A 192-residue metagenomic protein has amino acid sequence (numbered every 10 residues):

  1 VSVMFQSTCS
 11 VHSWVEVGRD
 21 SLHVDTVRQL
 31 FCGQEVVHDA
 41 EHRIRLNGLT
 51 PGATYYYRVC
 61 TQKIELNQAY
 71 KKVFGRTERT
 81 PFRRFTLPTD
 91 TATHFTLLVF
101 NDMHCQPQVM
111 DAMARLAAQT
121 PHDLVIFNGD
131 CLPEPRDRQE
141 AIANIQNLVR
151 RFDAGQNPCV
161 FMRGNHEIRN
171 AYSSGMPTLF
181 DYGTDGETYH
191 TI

Functional and structural regions predicted by a protein language model:
V1-V99, H104, A118-P121, G155-Q156: Acidic, histidine-bearing metal-coordination/catalytic regions of metal-dependent phosphoesterases
T26-R28, V109-M110, L179-Y182: A short, polar/proline- and glycine-enriched secondary-structure boundary/capping micro-motif
H42, A118-P135: Active-site metal-binding motif and surrounding structural segment of the metallo-beta-lactamase
V59-R84, A143-I192: Extended active-site neighborhood of metal-dependent phosphoesterases/phosphodiesterases
L98-N101, L124-D130, C159-N165: Active-site neighborhood of phospho(di)ester-bond hydrolases with catalytic His/Asp-centered motifs
C105-M110, P133-R136, R163-Y172: Active-site environment of divalent metal-dependent phosphoester hydrolases
M110-L116, N147-L148: A short acidic, amphipathic alpha-helical/loop segment
R136-A143: Alpha-helix N-cap and loop-to-helix initiation/capping positions
